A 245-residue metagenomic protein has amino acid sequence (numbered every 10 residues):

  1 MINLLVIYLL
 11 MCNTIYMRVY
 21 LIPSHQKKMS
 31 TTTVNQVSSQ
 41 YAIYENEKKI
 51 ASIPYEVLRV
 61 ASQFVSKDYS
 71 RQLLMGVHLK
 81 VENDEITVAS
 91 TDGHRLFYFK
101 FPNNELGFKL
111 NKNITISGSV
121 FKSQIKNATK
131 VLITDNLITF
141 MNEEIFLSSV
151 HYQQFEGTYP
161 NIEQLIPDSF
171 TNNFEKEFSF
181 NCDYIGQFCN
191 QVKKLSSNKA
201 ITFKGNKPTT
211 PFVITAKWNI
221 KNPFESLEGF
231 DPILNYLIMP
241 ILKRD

Functional and structural regions predicted by a protein language model:
L5-I7, M17-D245: DNA polymerase processivity clamps
N13-T14: Short, positively charged and aromatic/hydrophobic N-terminal segments
